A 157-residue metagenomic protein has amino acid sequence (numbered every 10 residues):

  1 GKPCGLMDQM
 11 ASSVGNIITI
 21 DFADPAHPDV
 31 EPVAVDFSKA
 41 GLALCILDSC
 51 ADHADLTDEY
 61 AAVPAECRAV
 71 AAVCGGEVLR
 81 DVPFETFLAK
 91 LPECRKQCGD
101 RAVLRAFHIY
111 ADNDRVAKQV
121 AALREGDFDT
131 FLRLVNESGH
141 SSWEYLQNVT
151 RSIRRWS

Functional and structural regions predicted by a protein language model:
G1-C4: Acyl-CoA/ACP chain-elongation machinery
A11, N16-S157: C-terminal nucleotide
